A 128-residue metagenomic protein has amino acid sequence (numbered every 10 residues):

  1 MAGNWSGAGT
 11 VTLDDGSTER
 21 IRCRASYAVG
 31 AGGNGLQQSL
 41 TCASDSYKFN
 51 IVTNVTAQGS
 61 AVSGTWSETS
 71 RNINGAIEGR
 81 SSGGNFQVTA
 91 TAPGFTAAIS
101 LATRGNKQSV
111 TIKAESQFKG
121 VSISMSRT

Functional and structural regions predicted by a protein language model:
M1-A102, T111-T128: Central antiparallel beta-sheet cores of small beta-barrel/beta-sandwich binding domains
